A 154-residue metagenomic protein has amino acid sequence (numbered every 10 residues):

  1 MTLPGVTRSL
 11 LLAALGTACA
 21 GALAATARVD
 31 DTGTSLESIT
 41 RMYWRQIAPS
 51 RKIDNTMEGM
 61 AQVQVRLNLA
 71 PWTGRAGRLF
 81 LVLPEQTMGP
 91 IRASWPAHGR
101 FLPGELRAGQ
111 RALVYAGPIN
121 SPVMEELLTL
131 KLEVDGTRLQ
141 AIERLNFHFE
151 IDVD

Functional and structural regions predicted by a protein language model:
M1-L11: Bacterial N-terminal signal peptides that target proteins for export
T2-P4, L23, G109: Gly/Ser-rich, low-complexity
C19-A20: N-terminal signal peptide c-region/cleavage motif recognized by signal peptidases
L23-T87, V123-R138, R144, H148-D154: N-terminal small/polar-rich segments of proteins
N68-Y115: Mid-chain, structured segments of secreted extracytoplasmic proteins
G109-K131: Short cationic/low-complexity microdomains
